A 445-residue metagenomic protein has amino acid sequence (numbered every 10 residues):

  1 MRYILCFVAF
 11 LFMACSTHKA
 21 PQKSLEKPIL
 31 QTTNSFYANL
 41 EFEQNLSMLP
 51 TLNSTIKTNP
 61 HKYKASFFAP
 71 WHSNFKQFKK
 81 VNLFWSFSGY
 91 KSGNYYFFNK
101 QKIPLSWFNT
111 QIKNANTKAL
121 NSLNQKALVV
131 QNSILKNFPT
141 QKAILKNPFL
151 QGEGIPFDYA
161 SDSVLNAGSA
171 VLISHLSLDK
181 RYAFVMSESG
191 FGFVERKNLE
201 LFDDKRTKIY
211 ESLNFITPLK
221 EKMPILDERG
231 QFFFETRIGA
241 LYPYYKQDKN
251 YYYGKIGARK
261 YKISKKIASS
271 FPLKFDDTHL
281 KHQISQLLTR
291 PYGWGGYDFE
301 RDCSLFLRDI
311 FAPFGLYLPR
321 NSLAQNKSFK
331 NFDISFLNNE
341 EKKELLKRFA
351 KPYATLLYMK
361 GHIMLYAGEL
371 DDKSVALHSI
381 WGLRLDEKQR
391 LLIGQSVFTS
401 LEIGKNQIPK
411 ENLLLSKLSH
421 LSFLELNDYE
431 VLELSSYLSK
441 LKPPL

Functional and structural regions predicted by a protein language model:
M13-A14: C-terminal motif of bacterial Sec signal peptides marking the signal peptidase cleavage site
K19-P148, G152-P156, A170-S174, R181 (+4 more regions): Boundary regions of SH3-family modules and the immediately adjacent low-complexity/disordered segments in eukaryotic
S24, I29-F36, L40-E41, T51 (+4 more regions): Low-complexity, Gly/Ser/Thr/Pro-rich intrinsically disordered linker/tail segments
D158, E228-R229, I267-F271, T289-D298 (+1 more regions): Second-shell loop/turn segments in exported
G168-V171, T236-Y244, P352-L357: Loop/turn positions that initiate beta-strands
L201-F202, K222-Y261, R290-R301, K360-Q407: Glycine-rich catalytic cores of cysteine/serine-nucleophile enzymes that process amide/ester linkages in cell-envelope
W294-Q325: Active-site nucleophilic cysteine motif
P319-E387: ...with weaker cross-activation on analogous glycine-rich loops/strands in unrelated enzymes
